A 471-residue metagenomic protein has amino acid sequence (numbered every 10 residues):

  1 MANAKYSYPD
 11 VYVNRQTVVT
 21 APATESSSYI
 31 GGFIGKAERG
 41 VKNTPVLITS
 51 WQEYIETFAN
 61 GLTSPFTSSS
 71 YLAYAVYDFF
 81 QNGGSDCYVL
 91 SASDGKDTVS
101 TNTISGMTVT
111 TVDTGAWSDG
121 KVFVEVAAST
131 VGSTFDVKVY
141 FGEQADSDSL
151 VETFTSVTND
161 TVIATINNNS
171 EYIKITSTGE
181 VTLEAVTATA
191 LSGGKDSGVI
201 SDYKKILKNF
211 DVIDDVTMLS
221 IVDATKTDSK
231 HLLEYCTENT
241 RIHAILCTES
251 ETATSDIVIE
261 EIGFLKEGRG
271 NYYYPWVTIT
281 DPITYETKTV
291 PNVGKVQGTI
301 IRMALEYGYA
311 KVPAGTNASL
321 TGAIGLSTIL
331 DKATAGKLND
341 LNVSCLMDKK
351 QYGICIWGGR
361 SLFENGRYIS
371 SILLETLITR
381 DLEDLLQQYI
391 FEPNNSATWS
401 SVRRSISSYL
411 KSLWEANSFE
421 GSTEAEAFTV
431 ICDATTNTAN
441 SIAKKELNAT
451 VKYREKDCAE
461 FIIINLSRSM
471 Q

Functional and structural regions predicted by a protein language model:
M1-I104, T108-G115, S129-D136, Y140-E143 (+1 more regions): Structured, hydrophobic secondary-structure cores that serve as assembly/anchoring elements
S7, V18, F123, F154 (+4 more regions): Residue-level detector of intrinsically disordered/flexible regions characterized by low predicted structural confidence
M107-N167: Extended, Lys/Arg-rich, non-catalytic nucleic-acid recognition/anchoring regions of very large nucleic-acid-interacting
I163-D215, D223-K226: Recognizes the extracellular SEMA beta-propeller fold with strongest preference for semaphorin/plexin SEMA domains
